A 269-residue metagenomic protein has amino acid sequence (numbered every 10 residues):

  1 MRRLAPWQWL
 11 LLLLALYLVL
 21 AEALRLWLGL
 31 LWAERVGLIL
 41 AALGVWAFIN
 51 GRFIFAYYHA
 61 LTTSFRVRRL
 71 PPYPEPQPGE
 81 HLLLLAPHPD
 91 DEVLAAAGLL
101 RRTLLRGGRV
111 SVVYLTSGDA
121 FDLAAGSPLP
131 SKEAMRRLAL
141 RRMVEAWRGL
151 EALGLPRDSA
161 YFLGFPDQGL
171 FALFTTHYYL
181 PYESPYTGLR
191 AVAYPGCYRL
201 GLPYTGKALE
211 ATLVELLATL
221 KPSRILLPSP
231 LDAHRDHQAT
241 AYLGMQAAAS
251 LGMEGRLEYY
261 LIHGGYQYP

Functional and structural regions predicted by a protein language model:
R2-T219, Y242-Y259, H263: Active-site rim/loop-helix segments in enzyme catalytic domains that contact anionic ligands
L213-A233, H237-T240: Proline-aspartate-enriched helix->loop->beta-strand connector
G264-P269: PAPS-dependent sulfotransferase catalytic core
